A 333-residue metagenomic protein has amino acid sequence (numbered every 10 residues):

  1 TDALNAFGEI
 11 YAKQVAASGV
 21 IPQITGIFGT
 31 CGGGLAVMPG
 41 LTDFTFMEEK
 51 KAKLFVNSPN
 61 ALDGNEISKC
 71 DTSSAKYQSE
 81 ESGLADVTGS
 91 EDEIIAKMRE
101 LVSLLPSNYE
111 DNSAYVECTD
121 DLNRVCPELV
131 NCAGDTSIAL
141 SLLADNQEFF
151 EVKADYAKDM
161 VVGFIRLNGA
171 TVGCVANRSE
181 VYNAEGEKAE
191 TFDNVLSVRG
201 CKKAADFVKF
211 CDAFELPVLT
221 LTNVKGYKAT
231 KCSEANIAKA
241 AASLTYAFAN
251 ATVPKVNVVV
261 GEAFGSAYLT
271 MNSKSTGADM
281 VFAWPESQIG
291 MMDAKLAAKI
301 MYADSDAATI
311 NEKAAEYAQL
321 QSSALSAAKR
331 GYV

Functional and structural regions predicted by a protein language model:
T1-V333: Ligand-binding clefts of soluble mixed alpha/beta catalytic domains
